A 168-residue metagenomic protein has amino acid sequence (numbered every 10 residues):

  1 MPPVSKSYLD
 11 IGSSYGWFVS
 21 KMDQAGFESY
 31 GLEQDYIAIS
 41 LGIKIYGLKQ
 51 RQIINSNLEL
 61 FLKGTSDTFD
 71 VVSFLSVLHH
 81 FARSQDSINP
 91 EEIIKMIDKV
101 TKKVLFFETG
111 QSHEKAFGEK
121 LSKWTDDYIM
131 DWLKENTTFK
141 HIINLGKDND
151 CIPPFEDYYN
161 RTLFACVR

Functional and structural regions predicted by a protein language model:
M1-V4: Conserved alpha-helix/loop element of class I SAM-dependent methyltransferases that forms part of the SAM/SAH-binding
S14: Conserved glycine-rich SAM-binding loop
A25-K49: Class I SAM-dependent methyltransferase SAM/SAH-binding core
L48-L58: Conserved SAM-binding strand-loop segment of SAM-dependent methyltransferases
S73: A conserved beta-strand element that flanks and buttresses the S-adenosyl-L-methionine
F81-M96: A short, conserved alpha-helix within the catalytic core of class I
K99-H113: Conserved beta-strand signature within the Rossmann-like core of class I S-adenosyl-L-methionine
